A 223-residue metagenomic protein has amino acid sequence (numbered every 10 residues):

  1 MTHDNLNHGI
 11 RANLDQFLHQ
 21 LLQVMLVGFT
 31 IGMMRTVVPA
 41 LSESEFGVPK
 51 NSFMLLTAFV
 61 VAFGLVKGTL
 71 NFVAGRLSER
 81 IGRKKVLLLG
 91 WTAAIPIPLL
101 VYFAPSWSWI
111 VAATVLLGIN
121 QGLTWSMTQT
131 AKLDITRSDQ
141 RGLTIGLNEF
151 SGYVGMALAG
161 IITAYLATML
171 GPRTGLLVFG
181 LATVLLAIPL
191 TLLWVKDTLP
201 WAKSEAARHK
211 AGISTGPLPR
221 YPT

Functional and structural regions predicted by a protein language model:
M1-L14, D197-T223: Juxtamembrane intracellular "pre-TM" segments in multi-pass secondary transporters
L6-G64: Helix-loop boundary and gating motifs at the non-cytosolic
G64-F72, A157: Residue-level signature of mid-helix packing/kink "hotspots" within the transmembrane helices of 12-pass Major
T92-P105: C-terminal ends and interior cores of transmembrane alpha-helices in multi-pass membrane transporters/permeases
V115-G152: Cytoplasmic helix-loop-helix junction between adjacent transmembrane helices in 12-TM secondary transporters
G155-A167: Small-residue (Gly/Pro/Ala) motifs that create kinks and tight helix-helix packing interfaces
G175-L192: Symmetry-related core transmembrane helices of the 12-TM Major Facilitator Superfamily/SLC fold
